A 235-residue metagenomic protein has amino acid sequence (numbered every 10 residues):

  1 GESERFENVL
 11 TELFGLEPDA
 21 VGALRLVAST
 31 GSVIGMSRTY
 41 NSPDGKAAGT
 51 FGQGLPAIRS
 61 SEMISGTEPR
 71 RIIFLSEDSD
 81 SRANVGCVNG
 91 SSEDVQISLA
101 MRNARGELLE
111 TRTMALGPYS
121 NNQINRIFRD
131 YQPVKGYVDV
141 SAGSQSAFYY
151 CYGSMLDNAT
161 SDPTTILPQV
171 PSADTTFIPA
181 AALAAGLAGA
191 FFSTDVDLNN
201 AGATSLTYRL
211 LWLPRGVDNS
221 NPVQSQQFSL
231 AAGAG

Functional and structural regions predicted by a protein language model:
G1-G235: Gly/Pro-rich, tryptophan- and cysteine-flecked surface segments typical of secreted/extracellular proteins
